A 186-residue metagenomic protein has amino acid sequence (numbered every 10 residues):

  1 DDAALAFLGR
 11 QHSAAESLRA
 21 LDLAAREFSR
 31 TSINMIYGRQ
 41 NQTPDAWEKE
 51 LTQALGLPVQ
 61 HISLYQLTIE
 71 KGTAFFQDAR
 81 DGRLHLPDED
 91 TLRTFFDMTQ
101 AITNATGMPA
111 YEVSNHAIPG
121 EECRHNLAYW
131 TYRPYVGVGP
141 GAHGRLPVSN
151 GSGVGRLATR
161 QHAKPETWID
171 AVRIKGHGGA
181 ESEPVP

Functional and structural regions predicted by a protein language model:
D1-P186: C-terminal scaffold of the Radical SAM
